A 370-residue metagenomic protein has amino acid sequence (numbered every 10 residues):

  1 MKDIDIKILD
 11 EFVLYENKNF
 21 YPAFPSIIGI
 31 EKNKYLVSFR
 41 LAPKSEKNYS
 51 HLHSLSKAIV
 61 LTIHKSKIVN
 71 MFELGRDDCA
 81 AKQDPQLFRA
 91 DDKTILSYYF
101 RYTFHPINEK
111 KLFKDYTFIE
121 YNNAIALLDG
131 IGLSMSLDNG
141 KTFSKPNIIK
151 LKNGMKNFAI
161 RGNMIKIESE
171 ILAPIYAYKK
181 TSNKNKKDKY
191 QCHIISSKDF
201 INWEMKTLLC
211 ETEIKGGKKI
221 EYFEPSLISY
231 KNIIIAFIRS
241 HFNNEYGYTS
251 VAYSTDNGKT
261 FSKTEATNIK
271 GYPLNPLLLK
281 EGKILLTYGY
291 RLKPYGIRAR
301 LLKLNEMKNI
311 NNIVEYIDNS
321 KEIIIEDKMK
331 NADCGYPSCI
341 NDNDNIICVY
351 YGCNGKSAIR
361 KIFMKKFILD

Functional and structural regions predicted by a protein language model:
M1-D370: Asp-box/BNR beta-propeller blade signature and adjacent active/binding-site loops in extracellular glycan-interacting
